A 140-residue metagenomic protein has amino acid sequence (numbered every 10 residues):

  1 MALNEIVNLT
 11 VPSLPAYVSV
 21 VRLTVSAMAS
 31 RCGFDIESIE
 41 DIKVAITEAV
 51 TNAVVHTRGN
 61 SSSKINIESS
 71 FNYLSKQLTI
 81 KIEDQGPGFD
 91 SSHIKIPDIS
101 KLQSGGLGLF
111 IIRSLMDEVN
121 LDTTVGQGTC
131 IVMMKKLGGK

Functional and structural regions predicted by a protein language model:
M1-N8, A53-K140: Conserved beta-strand-loop-beta-strand hairpin that lines the nucleotide-binding pocket of ATP/GTP-utilizing enzymes
M1-V44: Bergerat-fold GHKL ATPase/HATPase_c domain
A29, T47-V50, G86: Residue-level detector of secondary-structure transition/capping positions
I36-S61: Conserved ATP-binding N-box helix of the HATPase_c
